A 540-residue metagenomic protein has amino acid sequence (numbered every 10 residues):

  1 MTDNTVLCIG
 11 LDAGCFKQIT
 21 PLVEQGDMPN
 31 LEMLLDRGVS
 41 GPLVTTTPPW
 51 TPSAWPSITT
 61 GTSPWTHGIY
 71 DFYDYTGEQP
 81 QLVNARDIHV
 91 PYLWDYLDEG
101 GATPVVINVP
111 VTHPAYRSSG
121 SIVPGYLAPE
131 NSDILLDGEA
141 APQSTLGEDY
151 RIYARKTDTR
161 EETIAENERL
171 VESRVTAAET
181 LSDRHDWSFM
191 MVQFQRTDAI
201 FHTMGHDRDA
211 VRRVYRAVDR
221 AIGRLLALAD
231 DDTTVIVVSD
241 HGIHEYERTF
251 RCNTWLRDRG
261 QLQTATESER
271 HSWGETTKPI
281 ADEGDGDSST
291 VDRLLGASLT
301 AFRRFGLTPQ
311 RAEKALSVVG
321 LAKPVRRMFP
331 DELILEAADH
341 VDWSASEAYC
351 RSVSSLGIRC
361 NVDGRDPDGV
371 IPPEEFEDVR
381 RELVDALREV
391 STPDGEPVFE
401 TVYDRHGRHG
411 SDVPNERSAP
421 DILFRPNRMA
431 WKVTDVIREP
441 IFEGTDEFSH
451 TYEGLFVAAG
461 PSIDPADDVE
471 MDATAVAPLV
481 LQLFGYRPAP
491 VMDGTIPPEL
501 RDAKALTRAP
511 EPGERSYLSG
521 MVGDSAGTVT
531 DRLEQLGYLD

Functional and structural regions predicted by a protein language model:
M1-V39, R248, M492, D524 (+1 more regions): Active-site-proximal N-terminal segment of extracellular/periplasmic enzymes that hydrolyze or transfer
D3-T20, L34, I58, L97 (+8 more regions): Beta-strand elements within well-structured catalytic alpha/beta cores of enzymes that handle phosphate/sulfate esters
C15-H185, Q261, L294, R304-G320 (+3 more regions): Active-site-proximal alpha/beta segments of enzymes that process anionic O-linked groups
F16-Q18, T51-P52, H67-G68, T112-S118 (+7 more regions): Short catalytic/ligand-binding loop motif for oxyanion handling, primarily in non-cytosolic enzymes, centered on
Q18, I164-M190, F194-V237, H241 (+3 more regions): A long, amphipathic alpha-helix that forms part of the scaffold/cap immediately adjacent to metal-dependent active
Y73-R86, V90-Y96, D232-T234, H241-R428: Secreted, luminal/periplasmic, and some membrane-associated catalytic domains that remodel anionic oxygen-ester
D394-A419, L423, A475, G485-S519: Polar, surface-exposed loop/tail segments that function as active-site lids or cofactor/substrate-recognition elements
A430-G485: Low-complexity, glycine/alanine/valine/leucine- and proline-rich hydrophobic stretches
